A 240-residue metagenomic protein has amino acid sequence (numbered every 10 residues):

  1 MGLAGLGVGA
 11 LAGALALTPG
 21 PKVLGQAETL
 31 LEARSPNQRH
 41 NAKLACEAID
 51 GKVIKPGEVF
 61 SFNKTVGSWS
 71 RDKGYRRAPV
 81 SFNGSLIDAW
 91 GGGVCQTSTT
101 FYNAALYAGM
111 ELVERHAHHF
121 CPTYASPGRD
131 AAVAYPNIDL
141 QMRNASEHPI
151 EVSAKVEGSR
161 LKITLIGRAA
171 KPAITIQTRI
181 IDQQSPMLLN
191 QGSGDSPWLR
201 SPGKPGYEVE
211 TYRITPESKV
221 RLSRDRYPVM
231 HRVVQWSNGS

Functional and structural regions predicted by a protein language model:
M1-G7: N-terminal Sec-pathway targeting helices
G7-S240: Well-ordered beta-sheet/strand-loop patches within structured domains
